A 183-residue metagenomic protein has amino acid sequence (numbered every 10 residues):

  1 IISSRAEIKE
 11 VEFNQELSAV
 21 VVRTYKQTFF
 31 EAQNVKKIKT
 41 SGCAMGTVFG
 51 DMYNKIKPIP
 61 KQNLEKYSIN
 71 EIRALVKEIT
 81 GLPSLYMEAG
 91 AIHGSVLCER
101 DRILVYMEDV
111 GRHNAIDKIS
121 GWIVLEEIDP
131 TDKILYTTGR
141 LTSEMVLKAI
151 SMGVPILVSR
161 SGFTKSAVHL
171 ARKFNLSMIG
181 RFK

Functional and structural regions predicted by a protein language model:
I1-C98, V105-Y106: Intrinsically disordered, low-complexity regions enriched in acidic/Ser/Thr/Pro/Gln residues
V35, M107-G111, F163: Short alpha-helix boundary/capping segments
K61-Y67, I103-Y106, E126-I128, V146-I150: A generic short-segment signal for beta-strand/edge and adjacent turn/coil regions
L64, H93-V96, R100, R140 (+2 more regions): Short, surface-exposed, charged/polar-biased interaction segments
L82-I128, I134: Histidine/lysine/aspartate-rich catalytic loop segments that bind and position anionic ligands
R112-K183: Feature captures the catalytic cores and cofactor-binding loops of soluble hydro-lyases/lyases that act on carboxylate
